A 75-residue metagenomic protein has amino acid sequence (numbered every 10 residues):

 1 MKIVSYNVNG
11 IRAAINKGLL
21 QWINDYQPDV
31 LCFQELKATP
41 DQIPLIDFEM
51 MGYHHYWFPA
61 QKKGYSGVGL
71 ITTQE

Functional and structural regions predicted by a protein language model:
M1-V4: Extreme N-terminal starter segment of soluble prokaryotic enzymes
R12: Nucleotide phosphate-binding site architecture
I15-E75: Active-site surface patch of divalent metal-dependent phosphodiester/phosphate bond hydrolases
